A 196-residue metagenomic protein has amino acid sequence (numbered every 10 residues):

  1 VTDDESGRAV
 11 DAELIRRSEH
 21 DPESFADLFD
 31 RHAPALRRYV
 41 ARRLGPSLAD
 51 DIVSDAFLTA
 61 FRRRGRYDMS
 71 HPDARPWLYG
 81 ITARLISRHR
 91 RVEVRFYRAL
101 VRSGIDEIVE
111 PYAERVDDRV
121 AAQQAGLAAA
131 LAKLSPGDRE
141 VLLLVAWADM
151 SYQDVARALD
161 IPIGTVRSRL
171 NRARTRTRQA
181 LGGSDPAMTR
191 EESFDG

Functional and structural regions predicted by a protein language model:
T2, R98, R157-D160, R174-G196: C-terminal edge and immediately downstream basic/flexible tail or linker adjoining helix-turn-helix-like DNA-binding
T2-D4, E19-D27, R37-D55, M69: Short, charged helix-capping/linker segments at alpha-helix termini
R8, R88, F96-Q124, F194: Internal acidic/polar
R17-S18, L36, V40, A49-A60 (+4 more regions): Short, small-hydrophobic-rich alpha-helical interface motif
E19, P46, D55-A74, V92-V94: Sigma70-family region 2
L28-S47, R63, L131, G183: Amphipathic, Lys/Arg- and hydrophobic-enriched alpha-helical face
R62-M69, G80-R102, V120, R172: Arg/Lys-rich amphipathic alpha helix in sigma70-family domain 2
A129-E140, A148-T165, Q179: Helix-turn-helix DNA-binding module
